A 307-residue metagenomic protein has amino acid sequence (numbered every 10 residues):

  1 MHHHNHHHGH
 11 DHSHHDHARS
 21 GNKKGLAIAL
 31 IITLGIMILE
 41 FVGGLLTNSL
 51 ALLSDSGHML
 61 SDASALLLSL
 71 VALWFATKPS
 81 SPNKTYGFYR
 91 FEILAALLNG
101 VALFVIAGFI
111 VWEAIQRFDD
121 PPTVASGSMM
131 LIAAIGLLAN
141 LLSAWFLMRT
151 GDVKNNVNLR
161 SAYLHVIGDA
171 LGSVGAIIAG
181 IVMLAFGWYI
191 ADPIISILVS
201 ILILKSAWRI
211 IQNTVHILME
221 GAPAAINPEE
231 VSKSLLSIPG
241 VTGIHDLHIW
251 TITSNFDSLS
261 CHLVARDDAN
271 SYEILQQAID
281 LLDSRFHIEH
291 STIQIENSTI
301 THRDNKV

Functional and structural regions predicted by a protein language model:
H2-K24, G57, L68-F75, P79-V307: Alpha-helical transmembrane segments and adjacent TM-loop junctions that form the membrane-embedded core of multi-pass
L26-V42, F104, A139-L142: First transmembrane helix
V42-L53: Short, hydrophobic transmembrane alpha-helix segments
A51-D62, A162: Glycine/serine-rich anion-binding loops at beta->alpha junctions that coordinate negatively charged ligand groups
